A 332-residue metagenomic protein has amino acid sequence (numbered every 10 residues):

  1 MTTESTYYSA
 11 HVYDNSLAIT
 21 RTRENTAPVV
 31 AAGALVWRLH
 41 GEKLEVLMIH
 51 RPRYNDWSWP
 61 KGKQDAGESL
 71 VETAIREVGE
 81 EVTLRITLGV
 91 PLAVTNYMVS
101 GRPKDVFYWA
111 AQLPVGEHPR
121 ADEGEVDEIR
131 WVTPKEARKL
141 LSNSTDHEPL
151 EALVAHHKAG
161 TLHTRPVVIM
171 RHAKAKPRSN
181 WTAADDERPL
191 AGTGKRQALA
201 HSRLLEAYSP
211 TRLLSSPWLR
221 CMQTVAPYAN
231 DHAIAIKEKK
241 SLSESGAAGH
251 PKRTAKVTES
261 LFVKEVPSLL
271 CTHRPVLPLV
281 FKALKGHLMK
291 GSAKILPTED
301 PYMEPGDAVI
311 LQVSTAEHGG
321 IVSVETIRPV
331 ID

Functional and structural regions predicted by a protein language model:
T2-G33, L39: Acidic, metal-coordinating catalytic segment for phosphate/diphosphate chemistry, firing primarily on the Nudix
T2-T6, N55-D56, R120-A173, P177: Nudix hydrolase/Nudix homology domain
A32-V36, D307-I310: Short beta-strand scaffold segments in enzyme catalytic cores
G41-R85, W181-R188, T193: Conserved Nudix-box catalytic region and its N-terminal flanking loop in Nudix hydrolases and closely related
I49, R165-R171, V266-T272, V276-V280: Beta-strand elements within well-structured catalytic alpha/beta cores of enzymes that handle phosphate/sulfate esters
G62, G67, T73, L162-G249 (+5 more regions): Active-site-proximal alpha-helix that buttresses catalytic centers in soluble enzyme cores
Q64-T87, T95-D146: Unchanged
R85-V94, I234-K239: A short coil-to-beta-strand element that immediately follows conserved catalytic motifs
